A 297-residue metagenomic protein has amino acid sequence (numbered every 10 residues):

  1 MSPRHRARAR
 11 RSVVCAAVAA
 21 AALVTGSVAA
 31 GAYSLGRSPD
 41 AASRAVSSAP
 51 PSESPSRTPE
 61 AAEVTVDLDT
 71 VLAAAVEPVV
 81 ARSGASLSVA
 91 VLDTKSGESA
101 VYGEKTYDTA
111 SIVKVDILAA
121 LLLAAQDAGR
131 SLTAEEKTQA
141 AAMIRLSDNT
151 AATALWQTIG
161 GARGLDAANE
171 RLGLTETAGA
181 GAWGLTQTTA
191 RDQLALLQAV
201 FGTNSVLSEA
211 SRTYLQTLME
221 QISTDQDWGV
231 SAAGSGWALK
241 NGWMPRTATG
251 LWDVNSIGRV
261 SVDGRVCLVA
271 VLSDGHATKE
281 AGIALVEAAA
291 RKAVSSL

Functional and structural regions predicted by a protein language model:
S2-R4, R8-S27, G31-P51, D67-L87 (+2 more regions): Penicillin-recognizing serine hydrolase domain
S47-A62, E98-Y102, L118-L121, R145-D148: Acidic/histidine-rich, surface-exposed loop or edge segments in extracytoplasmic proteins
V91, V101-L118, E136, A154: Hydrophobic alpha-helical segments that drive targeting, anchoring, or assembly
G97, T106-R130, M143, V269: Active-site SXXK
A125-A178: Conserved catalytic neighborhood of penicillin-recognizing serine enzymes
